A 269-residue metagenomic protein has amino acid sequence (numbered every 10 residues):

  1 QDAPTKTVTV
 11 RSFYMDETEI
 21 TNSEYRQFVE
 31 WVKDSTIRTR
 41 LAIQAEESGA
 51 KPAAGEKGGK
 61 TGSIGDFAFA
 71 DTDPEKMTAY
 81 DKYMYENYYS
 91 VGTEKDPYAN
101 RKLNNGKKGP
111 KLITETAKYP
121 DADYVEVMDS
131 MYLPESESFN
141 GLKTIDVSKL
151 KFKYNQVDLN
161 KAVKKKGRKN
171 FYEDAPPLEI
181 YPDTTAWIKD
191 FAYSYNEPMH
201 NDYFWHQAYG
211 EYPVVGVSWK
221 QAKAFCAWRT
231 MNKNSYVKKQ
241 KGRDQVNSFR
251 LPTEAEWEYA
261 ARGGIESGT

Functional and structural regions predicted by a protein language model:
Q1, K118, S136-S138, T144 (+1 more regions): Functional-site microenvironments in short loops/helix caps that host divalent-cation chemistry
Q1-S12: Short, polar loop/linker segments at the starts of domains and inter-domain junctions
T21: Acidic-aromatic/histidine active-site loop/patch
E24: Conserved tryptophan-centered aromatic signature that marks the ligand-binding surface of SH3 and related Trp-rich
Q27-F28: Intrinsically disordered, low-complexity acidic Ser/Thr/Pro- and Gly-rich tracts of secreted preproproteins
W31-A42, E266-T269: Cytochrome P450 catalytic domain signature, combining two hallmark sequence patches
R38-F171: Non-catalytic, alpha-helical, charged scaffold/linker segments that couple or flank catalytic or architectural cores
